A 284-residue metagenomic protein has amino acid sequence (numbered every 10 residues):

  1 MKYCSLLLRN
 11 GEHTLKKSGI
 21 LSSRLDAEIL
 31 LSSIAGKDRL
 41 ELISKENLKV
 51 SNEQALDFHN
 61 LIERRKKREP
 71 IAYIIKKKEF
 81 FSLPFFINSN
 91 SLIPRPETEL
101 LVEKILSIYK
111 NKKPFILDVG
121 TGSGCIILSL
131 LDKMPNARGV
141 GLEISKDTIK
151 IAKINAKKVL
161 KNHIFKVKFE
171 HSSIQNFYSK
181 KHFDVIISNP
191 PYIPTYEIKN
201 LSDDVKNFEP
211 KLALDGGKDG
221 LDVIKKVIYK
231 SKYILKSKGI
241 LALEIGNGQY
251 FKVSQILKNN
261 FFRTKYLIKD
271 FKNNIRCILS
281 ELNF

Functional and structural regions predicted by a protein language model:
M1-F58: A short N-terminal interaction module
L15, A156, L160, S231 (+1 more regions): Conserved hydrophobic residues forming the short capping helix/wall of the S-adenosyl-L-methionine
L30, R68, T98, I126 (+5 more regions): Residue-level signal for inorganic ion chemistry
S33-S107: Conserved AdoMet
P94, D118, G141, G216 (+1 more regions): Conserved SAM-binding loop
E97-N200: Conserved SAM/SAH cofactor-binding pocket of Class I
Y192-V223: Mobile active-site "lid"/loop adjacent to the S-adenosyl-L-methionine
K218-E281: Conserved Class I SAM-dependent methyltransferase catalytic core
